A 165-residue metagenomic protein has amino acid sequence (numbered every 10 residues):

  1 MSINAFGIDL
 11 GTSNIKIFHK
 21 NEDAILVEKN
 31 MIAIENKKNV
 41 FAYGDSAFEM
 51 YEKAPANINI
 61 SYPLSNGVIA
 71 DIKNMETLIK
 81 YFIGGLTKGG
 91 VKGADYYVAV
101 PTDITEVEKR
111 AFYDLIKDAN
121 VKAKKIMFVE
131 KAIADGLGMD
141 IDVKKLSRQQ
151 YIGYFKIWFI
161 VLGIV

Functional and structural regions predicted by a protein language model:
M1-T12, K16-E28, A33-F41, D45-I152 (+1 more regions): Nucleotide/phosphate-binding catalytic cleft detector across ATP-hydrolyzing and phosphate-transferring enzymes
W158: Conserved phosphate-interacting/catalytic interface
